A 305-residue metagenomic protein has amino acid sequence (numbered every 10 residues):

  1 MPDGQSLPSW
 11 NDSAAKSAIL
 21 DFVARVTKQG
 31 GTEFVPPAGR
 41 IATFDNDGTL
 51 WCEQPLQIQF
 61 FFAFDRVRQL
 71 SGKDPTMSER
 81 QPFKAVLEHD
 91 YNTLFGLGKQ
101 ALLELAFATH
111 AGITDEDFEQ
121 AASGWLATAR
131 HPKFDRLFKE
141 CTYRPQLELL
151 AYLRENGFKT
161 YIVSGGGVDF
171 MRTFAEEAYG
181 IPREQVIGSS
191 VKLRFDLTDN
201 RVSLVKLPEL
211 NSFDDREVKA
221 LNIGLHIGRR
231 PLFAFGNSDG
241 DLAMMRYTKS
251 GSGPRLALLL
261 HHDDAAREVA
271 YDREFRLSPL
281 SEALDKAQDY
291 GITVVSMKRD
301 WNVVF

Functional and structural regions predicted by a protein language model:
P2-A24, G39, I113-F305: C-terminal cap/substrate-recognition subdomain and adjoining C-terminal extension of metal-dependent phosphatase-like
P2-P8, T49, E88-Y91, L102-A108 (+1 more regions): Charged, low-complexity surface segments at secondary-structure and domain boundaries
R25-G30: N-terminal post-signal-peptidase region of extra-cytosolic proteins
T32-P36: Short loop/turn motifs at secondary-structure junctions and domain boundaries
R40-P55, M245: Asp-based phosphoryl-transfer active-site loop
C52, F60, F170-M171: Short catalytic/ligand-binding loop motif for oxyanion handling, primarily in non-cytosolic enzymes, centered on
P55-L56, F61-E140, R144: A metal-dependent, Asp-based hydrolase signature
